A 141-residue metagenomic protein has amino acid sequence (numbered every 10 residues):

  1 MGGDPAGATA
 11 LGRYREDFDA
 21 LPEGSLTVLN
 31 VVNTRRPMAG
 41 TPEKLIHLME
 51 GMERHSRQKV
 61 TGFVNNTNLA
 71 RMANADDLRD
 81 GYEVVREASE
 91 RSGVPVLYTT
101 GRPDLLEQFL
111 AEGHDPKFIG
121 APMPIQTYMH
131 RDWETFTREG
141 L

Functional and structural regions predicted by a protein language model:
M1: Conserved nucleotide-sensing/catalytic segment adjacent to the nucleotide-binding pocket in NTP-handling enzymes
D4-I119, D132: Conserved catalytic-core segment of NTP-binding enzymes
F118-L141: C-terminal accessory extensions appended to soluble enzyme cores
